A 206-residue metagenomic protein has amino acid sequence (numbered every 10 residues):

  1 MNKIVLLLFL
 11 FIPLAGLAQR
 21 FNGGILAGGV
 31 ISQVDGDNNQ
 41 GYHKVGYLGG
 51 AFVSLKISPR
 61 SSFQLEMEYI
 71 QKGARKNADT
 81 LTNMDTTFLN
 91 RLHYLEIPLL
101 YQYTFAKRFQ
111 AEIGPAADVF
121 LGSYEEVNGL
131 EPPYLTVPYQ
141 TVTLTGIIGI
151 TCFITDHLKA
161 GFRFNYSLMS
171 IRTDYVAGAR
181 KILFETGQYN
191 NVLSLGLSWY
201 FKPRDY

Functional and structural regions predicted by a protein language model:
M1-L26, L197, F201, Y206: Bacterial Sec-dependent N-terminal signal peptides
F21, R60-F63, R108-A111, D156-F162 (+1 more regions): Repeated loop/turn-to-beta-strand initiation elements of outer-membrane beta-barrel proteins
N22, C152-L158, Y166, G187-Y206: Outer-membrane beta-barrel "beta-signal"
I25-G29, G49-L55, M67-Y69, I97-Y103 (+4 more regions): Residues on the lipid-exposed face of transmembrane beta-strands in outer-membrane beta-barrel proteins
G29-Q33, Y69-G73, A117-L121, F164-S170 (+1 more regions): Transmembrane beta-strands of outer-membrane beta-barrel pores
V30-G49: Surface-exposed strand-loop-strand hairpins of Gram-negative outer-membrane beta-barrel proteins
D35-Q40, R75-T82, S123-E131, R172-A179: Outer-membrane beta-barrel translocator domains and adjoining extracellular loop/strand segments of Gram-negative
G41-Y47, R91-L95, Q140-G146, Y189-L193: Residues that define the transmembrane beta-barrel architecture of outer-membrane proteins
